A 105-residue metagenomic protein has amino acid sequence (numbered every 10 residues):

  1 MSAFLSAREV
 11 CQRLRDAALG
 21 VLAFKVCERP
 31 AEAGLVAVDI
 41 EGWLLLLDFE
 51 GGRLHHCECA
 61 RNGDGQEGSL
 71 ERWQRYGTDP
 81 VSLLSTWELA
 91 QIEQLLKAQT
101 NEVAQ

Functional and structural regions predicted by a protein language model:
M1-E41, Q66-L83, Q105: Negatively charged, low-complexity tracts enriched in Asp/Glu with abundant Ser/Thr
D16-L19, G52, K97-N101: Short, intrinsically disordered, mixed-charge
F24, E28, G52, C59-G63 (+2 more regions): General "foldedness" signal
E32-N62: Amphipathic alpha-helical interaction modules
P80-T100: Acidic, low-complexity intrinsically disordered segments
